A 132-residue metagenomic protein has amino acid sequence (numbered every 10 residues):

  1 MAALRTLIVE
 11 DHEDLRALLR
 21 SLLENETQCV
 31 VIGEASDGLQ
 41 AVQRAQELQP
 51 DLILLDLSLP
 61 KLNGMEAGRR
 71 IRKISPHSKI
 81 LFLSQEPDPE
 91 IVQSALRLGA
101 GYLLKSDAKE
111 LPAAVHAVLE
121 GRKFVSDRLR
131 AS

Functional and structural regions predicted by a protein language model:
E10: Conserved acidic carboxylate
Q28-S36, R44: Short hydrophobic/Thr-rich beta-strand motif most characteristic of the beta2 strand and flanking loop of CheY-like
D37-Q40, N63-E66: Acidic catalytic/metal-coordinating carboxylates
V42-A45, L54, G68, R72: Hydrophobic alpha-helical motif in two-component signaling modules
D56, S84: Active-site residues of response regulator receiver
P60: The feature encodes the CheY-like receiver
M65-H77, R97: Short amphipathic alpha-helix used as the core "switch/output" element in two-component signaling
E90-R97, G101, S106-S132: Short, flexible helix-to-coil linker/hinge segments that flank and couple to helix-turn-helix
